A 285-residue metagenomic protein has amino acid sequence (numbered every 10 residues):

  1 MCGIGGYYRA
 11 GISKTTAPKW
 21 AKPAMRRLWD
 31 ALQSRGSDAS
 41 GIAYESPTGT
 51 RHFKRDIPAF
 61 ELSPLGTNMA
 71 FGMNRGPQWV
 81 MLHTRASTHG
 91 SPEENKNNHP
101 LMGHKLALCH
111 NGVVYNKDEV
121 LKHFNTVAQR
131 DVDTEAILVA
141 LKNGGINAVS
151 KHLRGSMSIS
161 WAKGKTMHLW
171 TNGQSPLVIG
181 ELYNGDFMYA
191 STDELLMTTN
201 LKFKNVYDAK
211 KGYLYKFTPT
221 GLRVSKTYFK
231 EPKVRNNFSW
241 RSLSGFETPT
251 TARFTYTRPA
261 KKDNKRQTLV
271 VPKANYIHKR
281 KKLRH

Functional and structural regions predicted by a protein language model:
M1-H285: Conserved short alpha-helical segments that host acidic/polar catalytic motifs at enzyme active sites
